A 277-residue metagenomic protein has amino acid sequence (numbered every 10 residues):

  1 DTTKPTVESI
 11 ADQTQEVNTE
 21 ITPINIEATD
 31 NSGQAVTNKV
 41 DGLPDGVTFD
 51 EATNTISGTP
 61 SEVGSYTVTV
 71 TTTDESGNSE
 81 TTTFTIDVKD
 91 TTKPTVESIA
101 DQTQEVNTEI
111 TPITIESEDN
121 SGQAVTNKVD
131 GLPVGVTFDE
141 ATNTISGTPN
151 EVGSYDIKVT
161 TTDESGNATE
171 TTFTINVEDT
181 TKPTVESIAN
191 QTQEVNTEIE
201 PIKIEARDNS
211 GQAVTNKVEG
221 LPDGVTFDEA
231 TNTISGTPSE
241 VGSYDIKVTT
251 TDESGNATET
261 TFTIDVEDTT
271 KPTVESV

Functional and structural regions predicted by a protein language model:
D1-V277: Thr-biased low-complexity repeat/linker tracts and other Thr-enriched repetitive architectures
